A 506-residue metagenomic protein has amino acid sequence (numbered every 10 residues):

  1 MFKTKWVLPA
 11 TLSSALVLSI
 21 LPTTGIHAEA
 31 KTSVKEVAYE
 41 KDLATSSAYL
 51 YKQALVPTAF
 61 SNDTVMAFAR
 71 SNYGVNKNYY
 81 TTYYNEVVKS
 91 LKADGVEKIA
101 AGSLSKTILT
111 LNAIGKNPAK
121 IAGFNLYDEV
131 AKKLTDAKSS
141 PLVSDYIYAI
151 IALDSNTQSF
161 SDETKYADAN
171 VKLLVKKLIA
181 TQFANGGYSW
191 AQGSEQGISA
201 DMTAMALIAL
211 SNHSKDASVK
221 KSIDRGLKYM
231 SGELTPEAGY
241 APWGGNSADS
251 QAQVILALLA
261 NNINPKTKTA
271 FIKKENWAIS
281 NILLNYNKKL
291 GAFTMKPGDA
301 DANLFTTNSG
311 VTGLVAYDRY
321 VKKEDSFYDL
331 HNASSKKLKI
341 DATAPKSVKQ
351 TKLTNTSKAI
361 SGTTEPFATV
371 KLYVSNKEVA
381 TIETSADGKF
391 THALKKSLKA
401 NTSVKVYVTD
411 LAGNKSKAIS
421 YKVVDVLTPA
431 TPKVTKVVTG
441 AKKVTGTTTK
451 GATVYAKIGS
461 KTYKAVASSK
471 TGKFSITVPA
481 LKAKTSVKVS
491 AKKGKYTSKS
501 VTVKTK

Functional and structural regions predicted by a protein language model:
M1-A10, T24-H27: Bacterial Sec-dependent N-terminal signal peptides
T11-I20: Bacterial N-terminal signal peptides
S19-E36: Sec-dependent signal peptide cleavage junction
K31-A54, V75-G95, I99, N117-T135 (+4 more regions): Extended, well-ordered alpha-helical scaffold segments
K52-N76, V96-A119, K138-A167, V171 (+5 more regions): An alpha-helical repeat/solenoid feature that recognizes helix-turn-helix modules
Y84-I114, A412-S420, K495-V501: Mid-chain, structured segments of secreted extracytoplasmic proteins
L227, G239-Y240, G244, I279-L283 (+5 more regions): C-terminal transmembrane helix-loop-helix hairpin of multi-pass membrane proteins
I340-K506: Ser/Thr-rich low-complexity repeats and stalk/linker segments
